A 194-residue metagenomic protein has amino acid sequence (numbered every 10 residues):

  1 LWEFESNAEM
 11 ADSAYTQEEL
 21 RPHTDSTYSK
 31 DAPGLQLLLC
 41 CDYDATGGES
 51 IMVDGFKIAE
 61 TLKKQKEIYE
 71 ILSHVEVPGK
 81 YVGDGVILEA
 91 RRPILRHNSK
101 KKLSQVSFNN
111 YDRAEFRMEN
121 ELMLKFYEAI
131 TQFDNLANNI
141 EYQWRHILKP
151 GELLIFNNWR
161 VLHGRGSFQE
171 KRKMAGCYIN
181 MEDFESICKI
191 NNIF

Functional and structural regions predicted by a protein language model:
L1-F194: Active-site environment of non-heme Fe oxygenases that use a 2-His-1-carboxylate facial triad
